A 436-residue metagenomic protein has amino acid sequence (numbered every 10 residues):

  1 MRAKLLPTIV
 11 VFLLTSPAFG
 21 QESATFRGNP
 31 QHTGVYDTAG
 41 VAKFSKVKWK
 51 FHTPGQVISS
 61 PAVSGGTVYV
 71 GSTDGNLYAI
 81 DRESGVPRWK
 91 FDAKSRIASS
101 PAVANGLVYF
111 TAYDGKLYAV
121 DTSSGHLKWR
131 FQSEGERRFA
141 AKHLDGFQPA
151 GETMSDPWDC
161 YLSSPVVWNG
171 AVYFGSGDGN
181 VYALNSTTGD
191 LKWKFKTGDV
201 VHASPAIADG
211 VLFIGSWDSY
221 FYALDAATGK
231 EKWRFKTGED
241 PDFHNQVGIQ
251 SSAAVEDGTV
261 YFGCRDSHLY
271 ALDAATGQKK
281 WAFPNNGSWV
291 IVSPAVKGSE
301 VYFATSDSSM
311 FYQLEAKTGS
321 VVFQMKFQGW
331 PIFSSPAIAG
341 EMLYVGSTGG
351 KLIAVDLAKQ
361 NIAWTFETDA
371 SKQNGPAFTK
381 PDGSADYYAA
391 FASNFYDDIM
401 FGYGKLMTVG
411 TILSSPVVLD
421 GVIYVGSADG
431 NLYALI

Functional and structural regions predicted by a protein language model:
P7-S16: Bacterial N-terminal signal peptides
Q21-V47, R138-K142: Blade/loop signatures of beta-propeller domains
P30, W49-A62, P87-A104, Y113 (+10 more regions): Extracytoplasmic beta-rich repeat domains
T67, L107, A171-Y173, V211-F213 (+4 more regions): Conserved core beta-strand positions within WD40 beta-propeller blades
D81-S84, D121-S124, N185-T188, D225-T228 (+3 more regions): Short loop/turn segments that connect beta-strands within beta-propeller blades
M407-I436: Blade-level signature of beta-propeller repeat domains, shared across WD40, Kelch, NHL, RCC1 and BNR/Asp-box propellers
